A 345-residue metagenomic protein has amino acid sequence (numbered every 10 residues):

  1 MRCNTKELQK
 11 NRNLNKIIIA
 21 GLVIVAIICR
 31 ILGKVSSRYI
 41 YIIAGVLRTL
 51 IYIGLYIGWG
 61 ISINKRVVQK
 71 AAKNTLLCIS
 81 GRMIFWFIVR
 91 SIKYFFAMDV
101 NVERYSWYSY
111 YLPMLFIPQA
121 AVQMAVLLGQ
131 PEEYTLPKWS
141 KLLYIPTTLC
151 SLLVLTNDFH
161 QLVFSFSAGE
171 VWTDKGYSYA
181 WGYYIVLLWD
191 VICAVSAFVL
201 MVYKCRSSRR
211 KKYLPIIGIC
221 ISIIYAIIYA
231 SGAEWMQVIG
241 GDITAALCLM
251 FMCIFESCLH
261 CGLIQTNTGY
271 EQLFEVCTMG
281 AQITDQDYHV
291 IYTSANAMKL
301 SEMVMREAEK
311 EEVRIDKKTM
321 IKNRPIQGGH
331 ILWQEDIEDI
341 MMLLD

Functional and structural regions predicted by a protein language model:
R2-N15, I27-I28, L32-A44, V199-E271: Interfacial "cap-and-anchor" motif at the non-cytosolic start of specific transmembrane alpha-helices
N4-N11, G60-L76, D99-V100, V126-S140 (+3 more regions): Membrane-interface helix-boundary motifs at transmembrane edges
N15-I18, V35-I51, L153-L200, Y229-D242: Extracellular-loop-to-transmembrane junctions of the mid-late helices
R38-I53, V67-T156, Y184-L188, G241-A246: Individual alpha-helical transmembrane segments in multi-pass integral membrane proteins
I53-I61, A120-L127, V186-S208, C253-C261: Alpha-helical transmembrane segments in multipass membrane proteins, preferentially the mid-helix core
I63-I88, W139-P146, Y177-G232: Alpha-helical transmembrane segments of multi-pass integral membrane proteins
L259-A297: Sensory modules in modular signal-transduction proteins
A308-D345: PAS-family sensory/regulatory modules and their coupling/dimerization elements
